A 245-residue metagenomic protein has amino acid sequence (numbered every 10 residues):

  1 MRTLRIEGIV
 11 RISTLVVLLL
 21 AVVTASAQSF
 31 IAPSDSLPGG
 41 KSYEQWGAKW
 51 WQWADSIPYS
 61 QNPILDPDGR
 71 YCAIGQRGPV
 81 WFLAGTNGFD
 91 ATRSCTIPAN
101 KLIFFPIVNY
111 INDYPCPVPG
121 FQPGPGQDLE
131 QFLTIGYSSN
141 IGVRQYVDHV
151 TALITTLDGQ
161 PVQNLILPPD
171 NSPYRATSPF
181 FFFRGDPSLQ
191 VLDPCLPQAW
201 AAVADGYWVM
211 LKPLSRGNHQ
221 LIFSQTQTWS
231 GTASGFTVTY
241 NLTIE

Functional and structural regions predicted by a protein language model:
R2-T14: Bacterial N-terminal signal peptides that target proteins for export
V22-T24: N-terminal signal peptide c-region/cleavage motif recognized by signal peptidases
Q28-P79, S234-T237, T243-E245: N-terminal segment immediately downstream of the Sec signal-peptide cleavage site in secreted/extracellular proteins
W53-I57, I111, G217: Structured segments of extracytoplasmic/periplasmic soluble domains in secreted or envelope-associated proteins
P79-F182: Extracellular-facing segments of soluble proteins and assemblies that are Gly/Ser/Thr-biased and enriched in aromatics
K101, S215-N218: A glycine-anchored, Pro-Gly-centered beta-turn/N-cap motif
F105, H219-L221: A short tyrosine-centered beta-strand micro-motif
H149-R216, S224-E245: Extended, well-structured beta-strand/loop surface patches that form recognition or cofactor-anchoring regions within
